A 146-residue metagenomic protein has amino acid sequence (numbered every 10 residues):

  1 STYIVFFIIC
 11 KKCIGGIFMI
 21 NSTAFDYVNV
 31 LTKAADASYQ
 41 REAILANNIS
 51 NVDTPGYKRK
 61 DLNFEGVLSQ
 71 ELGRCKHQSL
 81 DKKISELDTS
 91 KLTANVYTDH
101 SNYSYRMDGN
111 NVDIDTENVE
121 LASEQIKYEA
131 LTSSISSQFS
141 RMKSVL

Functional and structural regions predicted by a protein language model:
S1-F18: Short, Lys/Arg-enriched N-terminal segments with co-localized hydrophobic residues within the first ~10-30 amino acids
I14-L146: Amphipathic alpha-helical polymerization modules
